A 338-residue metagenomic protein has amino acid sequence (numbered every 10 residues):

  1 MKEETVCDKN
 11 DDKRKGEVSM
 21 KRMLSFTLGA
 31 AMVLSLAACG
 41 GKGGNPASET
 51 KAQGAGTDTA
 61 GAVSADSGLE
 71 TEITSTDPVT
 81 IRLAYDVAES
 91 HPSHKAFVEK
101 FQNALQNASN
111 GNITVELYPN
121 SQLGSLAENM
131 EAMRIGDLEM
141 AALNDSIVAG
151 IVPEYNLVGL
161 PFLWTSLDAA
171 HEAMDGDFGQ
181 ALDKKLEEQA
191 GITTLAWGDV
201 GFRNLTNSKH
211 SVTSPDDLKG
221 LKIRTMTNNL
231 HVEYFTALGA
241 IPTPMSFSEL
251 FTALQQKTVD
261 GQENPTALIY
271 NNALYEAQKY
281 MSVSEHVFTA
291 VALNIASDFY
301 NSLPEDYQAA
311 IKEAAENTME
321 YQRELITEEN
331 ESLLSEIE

Functional and structural regions predicted by a protein language model:
M1-S19: Short, Lys/Arg-enriched N-terminal segments with co-localized hydrophobic residues within the first ~10-30 amino acids
G16, G40-K51, A55-G56, G61-D168 (+1 more regions): N-terminal secretory/targeting leader peptides
R22-G29: Sec-dependent signal peptide recognition, specifically the positively charged N-region followed immediately by
S35-A38: C-terminal motif of bacterial Sec signal peptides marking the signal peptidase cleavage site
A170-G176, Q180: A gly/proline- and charged-residue-enriched helix-loop-helix capping module
